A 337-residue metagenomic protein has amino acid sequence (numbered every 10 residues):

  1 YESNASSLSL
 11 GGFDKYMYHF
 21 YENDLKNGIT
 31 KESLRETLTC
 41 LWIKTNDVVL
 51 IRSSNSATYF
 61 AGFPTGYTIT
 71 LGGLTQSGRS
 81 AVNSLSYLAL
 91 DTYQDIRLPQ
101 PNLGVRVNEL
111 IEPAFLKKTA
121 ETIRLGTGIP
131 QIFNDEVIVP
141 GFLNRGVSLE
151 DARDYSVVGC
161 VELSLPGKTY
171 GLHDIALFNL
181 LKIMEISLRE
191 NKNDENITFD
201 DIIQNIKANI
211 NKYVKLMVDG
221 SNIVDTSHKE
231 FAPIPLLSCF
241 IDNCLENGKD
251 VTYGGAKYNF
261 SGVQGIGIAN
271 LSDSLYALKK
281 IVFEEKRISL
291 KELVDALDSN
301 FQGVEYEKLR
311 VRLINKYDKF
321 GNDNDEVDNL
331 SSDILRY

Functional and structural regions predicted by a protein language model:
Y1-Y337: Conserved catalytic cores of very large enzyme subunits
